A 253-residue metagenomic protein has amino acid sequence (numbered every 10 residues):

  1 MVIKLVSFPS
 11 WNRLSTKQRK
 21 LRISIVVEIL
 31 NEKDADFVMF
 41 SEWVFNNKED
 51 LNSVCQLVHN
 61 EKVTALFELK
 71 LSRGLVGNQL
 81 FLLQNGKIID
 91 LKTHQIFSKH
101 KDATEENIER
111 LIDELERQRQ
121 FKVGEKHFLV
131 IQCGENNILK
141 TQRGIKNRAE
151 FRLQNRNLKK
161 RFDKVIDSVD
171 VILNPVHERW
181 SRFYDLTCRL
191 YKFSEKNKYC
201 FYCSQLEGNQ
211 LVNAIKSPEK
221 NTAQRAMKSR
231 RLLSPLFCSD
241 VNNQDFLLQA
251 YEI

Functional and structural regions predicted by a protein language model:
M1-F37, V44: N-terminal, active-site-proximal structural segment of metallo-dependent hydrolase catalytic domains
M1-F8, F162-V169, D240-I253: Short amphipathic alpha-helical segments
L14, K48, R182: Glycine/Thr-rich phosphate-binding loops of Rossmann-like dinucleotide-binding domains
T16-S24, Y184-Y191, A214-T222: Surface-exposed flexible segments
R22-V27, L51-V54, L158-F162: Generic hydrophobic alpha-helical segments
N31-M39, E109-E195: Active-site beta-loop-alpha substructure in enzyme catalytic cores, prototypically the cysteine-centered nucleophile
F40-K140, E195-I253: Catalytic-core segment of enzymes that process non-peptidic bonds
